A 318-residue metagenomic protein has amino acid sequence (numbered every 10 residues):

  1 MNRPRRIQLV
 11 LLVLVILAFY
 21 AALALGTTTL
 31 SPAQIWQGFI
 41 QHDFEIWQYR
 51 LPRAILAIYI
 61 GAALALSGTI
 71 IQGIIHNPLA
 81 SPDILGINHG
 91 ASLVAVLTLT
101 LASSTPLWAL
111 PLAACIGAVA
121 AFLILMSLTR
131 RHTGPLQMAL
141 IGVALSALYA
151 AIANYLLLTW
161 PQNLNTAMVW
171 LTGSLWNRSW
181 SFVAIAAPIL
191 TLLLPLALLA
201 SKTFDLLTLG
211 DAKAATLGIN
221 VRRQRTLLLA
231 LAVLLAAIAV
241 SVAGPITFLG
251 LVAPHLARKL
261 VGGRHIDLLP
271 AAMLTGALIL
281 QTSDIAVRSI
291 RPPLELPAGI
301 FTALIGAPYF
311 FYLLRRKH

Functional and structural regions predicted by a protein language model:
M1-H318: Alpha-helical transmembrane segments in inner-membrane proteins
